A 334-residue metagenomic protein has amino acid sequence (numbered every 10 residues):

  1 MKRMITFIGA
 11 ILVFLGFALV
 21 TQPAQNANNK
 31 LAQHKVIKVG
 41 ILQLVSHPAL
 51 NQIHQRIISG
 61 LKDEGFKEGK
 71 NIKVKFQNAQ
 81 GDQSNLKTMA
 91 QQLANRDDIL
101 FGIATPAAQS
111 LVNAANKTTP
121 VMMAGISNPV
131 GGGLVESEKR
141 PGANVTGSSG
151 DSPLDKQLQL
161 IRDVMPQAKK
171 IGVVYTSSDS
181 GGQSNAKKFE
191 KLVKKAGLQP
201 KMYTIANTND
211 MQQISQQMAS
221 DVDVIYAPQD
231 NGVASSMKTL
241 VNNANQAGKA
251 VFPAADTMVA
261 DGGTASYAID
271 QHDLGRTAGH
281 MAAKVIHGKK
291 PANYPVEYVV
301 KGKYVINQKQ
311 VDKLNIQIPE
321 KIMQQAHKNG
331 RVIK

Functional and structural regions predicted by a protein language model:
M1-I37: Short, low-complexity disordered leader/linker segments with a strong preference for bacterial N-terminal type II
H34-I58, E64, K75-S84, S178 (+1 more regions): Extracytoplasmic "Venus flytrap"
I57, T146-V193, P295-Q310: An alpha-beta-alpha
K73-A94, T204-M218: Structural motif
N78-V135, D230-N245: Beta-alpha junction/loop-to-helix N-cap segments that form part of ligand/metal-binding clefts
S110, A115-S152, V251-A265: Flexible loop/hinge segments that line or gate small-molecule binding clefts
P129-A168, D270-K289: Hydrophobic alpha-helical segments within soluble ligand-binding/sensing domains
M258-K309: Flexible loop/turn connectors
